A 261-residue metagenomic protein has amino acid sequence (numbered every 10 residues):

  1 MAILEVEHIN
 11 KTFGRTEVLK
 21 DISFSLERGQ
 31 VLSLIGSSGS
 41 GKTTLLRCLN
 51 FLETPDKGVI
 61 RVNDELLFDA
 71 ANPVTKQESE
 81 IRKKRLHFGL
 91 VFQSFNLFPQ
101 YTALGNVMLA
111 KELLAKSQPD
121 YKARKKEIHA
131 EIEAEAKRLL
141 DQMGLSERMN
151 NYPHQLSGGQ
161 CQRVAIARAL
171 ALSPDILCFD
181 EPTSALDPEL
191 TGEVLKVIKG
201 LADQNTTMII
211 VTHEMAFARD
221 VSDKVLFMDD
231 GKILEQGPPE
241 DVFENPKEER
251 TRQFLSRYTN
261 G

Functional and structural regions predicted by a protein language model:
Y152-L156, Q160: Conserved ABC ATPase signature
A171-D175: A short, proline-enriched helix->beta-strand linker immediately N-terminal to the Walker B motif in ABC-type P-loop
L177-D180: Catalytic Walker B motif of ABC-type/P-loop ATPase nucleotide-binding domains
P188-L190: Helix N-cap at the start of a conserved alpha-helix in ABC-type nucleotide-binding domains
Q236-G237: ABC ATPase "signature
